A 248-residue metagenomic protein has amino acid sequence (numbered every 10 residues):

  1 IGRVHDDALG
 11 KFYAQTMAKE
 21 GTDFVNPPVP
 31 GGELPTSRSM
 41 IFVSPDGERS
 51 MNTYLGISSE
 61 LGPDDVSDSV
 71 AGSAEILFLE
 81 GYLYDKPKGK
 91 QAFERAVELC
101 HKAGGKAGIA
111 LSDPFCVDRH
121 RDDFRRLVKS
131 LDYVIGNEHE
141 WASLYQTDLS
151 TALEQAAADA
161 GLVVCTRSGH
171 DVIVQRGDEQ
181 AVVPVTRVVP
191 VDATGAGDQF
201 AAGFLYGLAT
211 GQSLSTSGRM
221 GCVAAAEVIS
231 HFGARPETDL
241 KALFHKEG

Functional and structural regions predicted by a protein language model:
H5, K11-P30, S37, I41-V182 (+2 more regions): Ribokinase/PfkB-type carbohydrate-kinase core domain
E98-L99, L149-G248: Conserved phosphate-binding/catalytic region of the ribokinase-like
